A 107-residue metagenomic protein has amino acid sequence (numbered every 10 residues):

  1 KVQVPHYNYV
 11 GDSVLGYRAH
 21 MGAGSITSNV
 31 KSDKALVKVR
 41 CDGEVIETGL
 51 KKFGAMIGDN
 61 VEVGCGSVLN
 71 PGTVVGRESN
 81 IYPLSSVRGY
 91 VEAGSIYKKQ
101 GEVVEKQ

Functional and structural regions predicted by a protein language model:
Q3-Q107: Glycine-rich hexapeptide-repeat left-handed beta-helix
